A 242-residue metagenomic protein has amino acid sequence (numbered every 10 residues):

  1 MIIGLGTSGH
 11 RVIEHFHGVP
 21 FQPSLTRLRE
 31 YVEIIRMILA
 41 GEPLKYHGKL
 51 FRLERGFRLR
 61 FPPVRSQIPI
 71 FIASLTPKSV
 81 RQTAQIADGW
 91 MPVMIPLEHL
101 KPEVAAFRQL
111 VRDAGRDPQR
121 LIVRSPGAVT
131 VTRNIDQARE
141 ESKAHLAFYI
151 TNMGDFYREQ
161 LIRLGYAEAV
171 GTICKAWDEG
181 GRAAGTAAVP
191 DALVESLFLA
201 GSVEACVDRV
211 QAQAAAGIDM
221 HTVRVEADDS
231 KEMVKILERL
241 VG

Functional and structural regions predicted by a protein language model:
M1-G242: Active-site-adjacent structural elements that line small-molecule/cofactor binding pockets in enzymes
